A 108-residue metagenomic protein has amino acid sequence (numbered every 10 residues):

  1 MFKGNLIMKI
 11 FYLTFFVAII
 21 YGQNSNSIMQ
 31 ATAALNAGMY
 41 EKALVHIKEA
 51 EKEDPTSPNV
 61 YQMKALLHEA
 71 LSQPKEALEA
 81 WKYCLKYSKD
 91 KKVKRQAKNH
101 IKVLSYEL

Functional and structural regions predicted by a protein language model:
N24-L35, Q62: Alpha-helical tetratricopeptide repeat
S25, N59, K92-Q96: Start-of-helix register in tetratricopeptide repeats
N36-A37, A70-L71, V103-E107: Register position in tetratricopeptide repeats
M63, Q96-H100: Canonical tetratricopeptide repeat
